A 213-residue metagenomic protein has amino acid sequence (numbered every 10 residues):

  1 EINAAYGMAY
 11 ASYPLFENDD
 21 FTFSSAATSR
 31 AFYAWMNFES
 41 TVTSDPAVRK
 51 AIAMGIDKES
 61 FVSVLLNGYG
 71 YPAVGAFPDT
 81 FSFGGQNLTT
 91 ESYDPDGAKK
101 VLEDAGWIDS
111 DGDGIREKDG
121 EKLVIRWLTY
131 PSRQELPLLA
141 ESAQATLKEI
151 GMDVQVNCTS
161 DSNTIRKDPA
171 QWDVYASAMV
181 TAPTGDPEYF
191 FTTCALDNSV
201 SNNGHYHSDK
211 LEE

Functional and structural regions predicted by a protein language model:
E1, E39, G120-I125, N203-E213: Short, intrinsically disordered, charge-balanced linker/junction segments flanking boundaries in proteins
E1-I2, E17-N18, P46-A47, E141-I150 (+1 more regions): Short helices/loops that flank or line small-molecule/ion binding pockets
E1-S40, S63-V64, P72, V174 (+1 more regions): Extracellular/periplasmic solute-recognition and catalytic clefts
Y13-S25, P169-W172, G185-S201: Ligand-binding "clamshell"
T22-S24, L128, D153-T159: General small-molecule cofactor/ligand-binding pocket signal
R30-F32, L123, I150: Envelope-exposed proteins and targeting segments
S44-A145: Append "and occasionally in soluble cytosolic enzymes with long acidic Gly/Pro-rich linkers
A47, V62, E149, D153-T164 (+1 more regions): Extracytoplasmic/peripheral linker and loop segments enriched in polar/acidic and small residues with frequent Thr/Pro
